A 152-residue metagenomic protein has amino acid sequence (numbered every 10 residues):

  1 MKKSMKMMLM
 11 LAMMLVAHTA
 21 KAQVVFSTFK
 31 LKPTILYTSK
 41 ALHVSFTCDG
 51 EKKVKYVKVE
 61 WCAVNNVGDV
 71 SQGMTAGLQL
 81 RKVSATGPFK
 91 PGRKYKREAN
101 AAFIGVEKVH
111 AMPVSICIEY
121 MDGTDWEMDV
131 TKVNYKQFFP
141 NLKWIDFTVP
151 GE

Functional and structural regions predicted by a protein language model:
S4-V16: Sec-dependent N-terminal signal peptides
V16-A22: Sec/Tat signal peptide C-region and signal peptidase I cleavage site
A22-K30, E152: Cleaved targeting-peptide boundary
L36-H43, R97, Y135: Short, solvent-exposed loop/turn segments enriched in Ser/Thr/Gly
S45-E51, N65: Asparagine-centered strand-capping/turn motif at beta-strand->loop junctions
A63-M74: Short aromatic-acidic-glycine turn motif
A76-D125: Short, solvent-exposed, Trp/other aromatic-anchored flexible loops in extracytoplasmic proteins
K108, E119-E152: Acidic, serine/threonine- and proline-rich intrinsically disordered appendage/tail regions
